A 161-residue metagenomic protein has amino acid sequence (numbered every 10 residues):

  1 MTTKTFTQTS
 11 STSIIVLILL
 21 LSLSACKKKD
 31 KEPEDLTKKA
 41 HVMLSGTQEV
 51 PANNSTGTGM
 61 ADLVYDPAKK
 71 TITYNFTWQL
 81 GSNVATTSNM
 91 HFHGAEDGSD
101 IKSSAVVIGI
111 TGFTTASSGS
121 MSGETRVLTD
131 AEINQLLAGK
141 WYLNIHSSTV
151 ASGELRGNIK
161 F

Functional and structural regions predicted by a protein language model:
T2-I14: Bacterial N-terminal signal peptides that target proteins for export
I15-L20: Hydrophobic helical h-region of N-terminal Sec-dependent signal peptides in bacterial secretory/periplasmic proteins
L21-A25: C-terminal motif of bacterial Sec signal peptides marking the signal peptidase cleavage site
C26-M90, G94-F161: Metal-centered catalytic cores of metalloenzymes
